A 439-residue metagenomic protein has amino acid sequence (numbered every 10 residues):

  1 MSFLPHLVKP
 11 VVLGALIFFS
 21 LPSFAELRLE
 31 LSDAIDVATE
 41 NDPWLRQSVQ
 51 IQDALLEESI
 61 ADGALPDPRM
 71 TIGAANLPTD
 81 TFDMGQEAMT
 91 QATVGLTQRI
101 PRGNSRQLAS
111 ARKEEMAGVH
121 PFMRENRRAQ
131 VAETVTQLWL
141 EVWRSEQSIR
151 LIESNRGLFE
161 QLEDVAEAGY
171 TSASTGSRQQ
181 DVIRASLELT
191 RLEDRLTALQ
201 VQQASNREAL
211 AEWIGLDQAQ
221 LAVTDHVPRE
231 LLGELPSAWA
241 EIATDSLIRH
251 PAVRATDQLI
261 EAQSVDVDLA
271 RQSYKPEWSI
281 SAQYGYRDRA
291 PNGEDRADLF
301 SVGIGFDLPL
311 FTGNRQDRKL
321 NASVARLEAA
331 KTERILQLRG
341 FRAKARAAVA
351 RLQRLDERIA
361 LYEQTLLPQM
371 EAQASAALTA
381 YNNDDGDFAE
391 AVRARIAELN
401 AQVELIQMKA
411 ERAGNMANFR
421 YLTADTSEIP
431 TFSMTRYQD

Functional and structural regions predicted by a protein language model:
M1-V12: Bacterial N-terminal signal peptides that target proteins for export
S2, R124-D245, A348, L355 (+2 more regions): Periplasmic alpha-helical coiled-coil/stalk elements that build and connect Gram-negative outer-membrane
V12-F18: Hydrophobic helical h-region of N-terminal Sec-dependent signal peptides in bacterial secretory/periplasmic proteins
S20-P22: N-terminal signal peptide c-region/cleavage motif recognized by signal peptidases
A25-S32: Cleaved targeting-peptide boundary
D33-R102, E212, L216, A243-R318 (+4 more regions): A small-residue-enriched
Q47-S59, H120, R127, V131-I152 (+7 more regions): Amphipathic alpha-helical coiled-coil segments
V94-G95, N104-R106, S110-R112, A117-V119 (+1 more regions): A broadly used, surface-exposed interaction patch
